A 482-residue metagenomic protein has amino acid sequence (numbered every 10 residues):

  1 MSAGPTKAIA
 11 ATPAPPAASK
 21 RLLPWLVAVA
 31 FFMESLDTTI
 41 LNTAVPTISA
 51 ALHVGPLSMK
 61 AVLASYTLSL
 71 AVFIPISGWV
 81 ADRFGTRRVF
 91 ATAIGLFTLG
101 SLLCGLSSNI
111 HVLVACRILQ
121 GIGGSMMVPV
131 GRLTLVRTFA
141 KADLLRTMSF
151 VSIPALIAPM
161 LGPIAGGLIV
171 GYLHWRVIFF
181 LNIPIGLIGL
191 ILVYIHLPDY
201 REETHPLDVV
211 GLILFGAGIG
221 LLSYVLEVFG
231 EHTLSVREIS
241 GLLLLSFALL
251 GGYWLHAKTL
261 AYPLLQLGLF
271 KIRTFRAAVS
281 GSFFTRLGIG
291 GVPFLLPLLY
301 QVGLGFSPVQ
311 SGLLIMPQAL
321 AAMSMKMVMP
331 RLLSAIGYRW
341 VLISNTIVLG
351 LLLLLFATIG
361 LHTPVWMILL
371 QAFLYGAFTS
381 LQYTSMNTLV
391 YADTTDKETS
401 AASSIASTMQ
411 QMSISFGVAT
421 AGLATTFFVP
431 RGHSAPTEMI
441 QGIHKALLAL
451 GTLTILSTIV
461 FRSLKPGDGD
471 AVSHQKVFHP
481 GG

Functional and structural regions predicted by a protein language model:
M1-S19, S463-G482: Intrinsic disorder in cytosolic terminal tails and internal cytosolic loops of multi-pass membrane transporters
K20-L36, L41-T43, L52, P56 (+7 more regions): 12-transmembrane solute porter fold
E34-T38, S69, A91, C104 (+8 more regions): Alpha-helical transmembrane segments of multi-pass membrane transport proteins
L68-V72, L102, L156, M160 (+5 more regions): Hydrophobic/small/kink-forming positions within alpha-helical transmembrane segments of polytopic membrane proteins
A71, A91, T98-L99, I122 (+6 more regions): Small-residue-rich packing faces within the transmembrane alpha-helices of Major Facilitator Superfamily
I74-V210: Helix-loop-helix hairpins in multi-pass membrane proteins, especially solute transporters
A158-V170, H174, L226, P297 (+3 more regions): Small-residue (Gly/Pro/Ala) motifs that create kinks and tight helix-helix packing interfaces
G171-G281, F306-S307, L314, L450-G451: Hydrophobic transmembrane-helix bundles of small-molecule transporters
